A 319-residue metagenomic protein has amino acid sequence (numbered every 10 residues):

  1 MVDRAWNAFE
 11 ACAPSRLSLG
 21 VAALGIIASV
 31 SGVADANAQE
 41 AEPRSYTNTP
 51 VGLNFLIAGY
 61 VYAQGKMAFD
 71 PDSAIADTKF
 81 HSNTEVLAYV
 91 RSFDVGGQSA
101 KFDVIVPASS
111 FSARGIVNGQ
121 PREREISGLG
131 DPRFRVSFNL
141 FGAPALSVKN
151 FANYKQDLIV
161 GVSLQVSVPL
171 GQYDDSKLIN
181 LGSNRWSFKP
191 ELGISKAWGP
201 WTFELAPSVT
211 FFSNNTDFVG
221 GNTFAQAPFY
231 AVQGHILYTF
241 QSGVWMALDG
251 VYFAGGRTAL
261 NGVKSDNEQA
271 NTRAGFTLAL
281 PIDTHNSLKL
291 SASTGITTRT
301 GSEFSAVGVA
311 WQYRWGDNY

Functional and structural regions predicted by a protein language model:
G32-I57, G65, G142-L158, G316-Y319: Outer-membrane beta-barrel biogenesis signature
G52, K79-L87, Q98, S127-F134 (+5 more regions): Residues that define the transmembrane beta-barrel architecture of outer-membrane proteins
L56-Y62, F102-S110, V162-V168, L205-F211 (+4 more regions): Transmembrane beta-barrel strands of outer-membrane/channel proteins
A58-Y60, L87-R91, F134-L140, L164 (+6 more regions): Residues on the lipid-exposed face of transmembrane beta-strands in outer-membrane beta-barrel proteins
A63-T84, P121-R122, D175-G182: Surface-exposed strand-loop-strand hairpins of Gram-negative outer-membrane beta-barrel proteins
K66-M67, G97-A100, P144, P200-F203 (+3 more regions): Repeated loop/turn-to-beta-strand initiation elements of outer-membrane beta-barrel proteins
S110-A225, D266-N267: Outer-membrane pore/translocation modules
V219-Y319: Outer membrane beta-barrel transmembrane domains
